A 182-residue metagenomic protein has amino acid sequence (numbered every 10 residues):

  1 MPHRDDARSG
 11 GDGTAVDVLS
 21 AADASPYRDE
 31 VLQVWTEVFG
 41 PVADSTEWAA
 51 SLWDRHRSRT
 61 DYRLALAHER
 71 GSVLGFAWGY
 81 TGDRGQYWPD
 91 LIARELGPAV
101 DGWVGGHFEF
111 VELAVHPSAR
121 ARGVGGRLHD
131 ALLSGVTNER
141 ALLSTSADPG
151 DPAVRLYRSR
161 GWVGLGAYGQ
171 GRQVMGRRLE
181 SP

Functional and structural regions predicted by a protein language model:
M1-D12, T81-R84, I92: Acyl-donor-binding surface of acyltransferase catalytic domains
G13-L32, P41: A short beta-loop-alpha structural element at the N-terminal edge of CoA-dependent acyl/N-acetyltransferase catalytic
V42-R70, W78-D83, A99: Active-site rim helix/loop that mediates acceptor-substrate recognition in acyltransferases
D61-L66, F76, H107, E112 (+1 more regions): Short hydrophobic/aromatic beta-strand element in the GNAT-like acyltransferase core that lines or flanks the acyl-donor
G71-G75, G166: A structural microfeature
W78-E112: Conserved acyl-donor/pantetheine-binding loop and adjacent beta-alpha core of acyl/acetyltransferases and related
F110-P117, A121-S134, V154-S159: Conserved acetyl-CoA-binding loop-helix of GNAT-fold acetyltransferases
H116-R120, L133, L142-V154, Y168-Q173 (+1 more regions): Conserved beta-strand-loop-alpha-helix junction that forms the acyl-donor binding cleft
